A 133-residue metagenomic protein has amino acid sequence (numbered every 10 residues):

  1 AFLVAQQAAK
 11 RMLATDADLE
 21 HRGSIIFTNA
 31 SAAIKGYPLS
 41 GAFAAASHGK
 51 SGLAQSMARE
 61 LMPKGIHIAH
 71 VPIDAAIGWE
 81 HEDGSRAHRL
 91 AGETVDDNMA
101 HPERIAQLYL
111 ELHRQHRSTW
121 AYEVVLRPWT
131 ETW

Functional and structural regions predicted by a protein language model:
A1-A5, S24, I34, K50 (+1 more regions): Conserved internal alpha-helix within the Rossmann fold of NAD(P)-dependent oxidoreductases
A1-L19: Amphipathic alpha-helical dimer-interface segment in Rossmann-like NAD(P)H-dependent oxidoreductases
L3, A8, G41, G49-G52 (+1 more regions): Conserved cofactor-binding/catalytic machinery of classical short-chain dehydrogenase/reductase
Q7, N29-A30, W129: Fold-independent oxyanion-binding glycine-rich loops and adjacent beta-strand/coil segments at enzyme active sites
A9, L13, A58, L110-H113: Generic structural signal for well-ordered alpha-helical scaffold segments
L13, A17-G49, Q55, R59-M62 (+1 more regions): Catalytic loop of short-chain dehydrogenase/reductase
P63-A75, R86-W133: C-terminal helical subdomain
G78-E82: Short acidic/His/Gly/Ser-rich catalytic and metal-binding motifs that mark active-site loops of diverse hydrolases
